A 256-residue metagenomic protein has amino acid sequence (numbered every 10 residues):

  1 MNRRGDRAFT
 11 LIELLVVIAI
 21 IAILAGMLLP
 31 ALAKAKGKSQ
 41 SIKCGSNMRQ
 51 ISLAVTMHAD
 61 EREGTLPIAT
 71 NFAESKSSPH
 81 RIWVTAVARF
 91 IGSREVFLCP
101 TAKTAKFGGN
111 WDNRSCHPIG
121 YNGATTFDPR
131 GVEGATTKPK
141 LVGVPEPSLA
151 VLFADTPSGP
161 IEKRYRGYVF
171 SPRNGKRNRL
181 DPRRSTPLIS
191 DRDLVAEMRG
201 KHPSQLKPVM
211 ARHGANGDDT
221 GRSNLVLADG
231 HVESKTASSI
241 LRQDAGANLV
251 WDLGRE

Functional and structural regions predicted by a protein language model:
M1-N2: N-terminal hydrophobic targeting signals that begin at the initiator methionine
G5-K36: N-terminal single-pass transmembrane signal-anchor helix
M27, K36-N47: Juxtamembrane interface helices immediately C-terminal to a transmembrane segment
I42-E256: Short, well-structured segments within or immediately adjacent to enzyme catalytic domains that line ligand-binding
